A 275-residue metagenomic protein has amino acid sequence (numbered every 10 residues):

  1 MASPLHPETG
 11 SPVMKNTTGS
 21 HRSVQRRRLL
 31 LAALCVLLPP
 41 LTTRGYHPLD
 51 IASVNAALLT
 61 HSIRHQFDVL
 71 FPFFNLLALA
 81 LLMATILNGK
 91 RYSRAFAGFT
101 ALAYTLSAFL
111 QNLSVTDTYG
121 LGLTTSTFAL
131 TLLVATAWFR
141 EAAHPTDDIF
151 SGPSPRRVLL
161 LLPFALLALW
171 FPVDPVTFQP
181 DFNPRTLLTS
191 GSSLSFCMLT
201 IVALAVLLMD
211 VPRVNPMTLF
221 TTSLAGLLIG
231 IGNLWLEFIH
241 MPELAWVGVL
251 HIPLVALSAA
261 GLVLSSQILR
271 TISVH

Functional and structural regions predicted by a protein language model:
A2-G120: N-terminal topogenic module of multi-pass integral membrane proteins
P4-L5, L30-P39, D68-M83, T127-H144 (+2 more regions): Hydrophobic cores of alpha-helical transmembrane segments in multi-pass inner/ER membrane proteins, independent
K15-Q25, A143-D147, V263-H275: Membrane-interface capping segments at transmembrane-helix boundaries
R28-L41, G98-L110, S126-H144, G152-T177 (+2 more regions): Alpha-helical transmembrane segments of multi-pass integral membrane proteins
P39-L41, M198-H275: C-terminal transmembrane-bundle signature of multipass membrane proteins, characterized by strong activation on
Y46-P48, F109-T118, W170-F182, G232-E243: Juxtamembrane "helix-exit" motif on the non-cytosolic side of transmembrane helices
A56-L70, D181-M198: Short aromatic-rich membrane-water interface segments that cap or initiate transmembrane helices in multi-pass membrane
D117-F128, F150-P153, F182-G191, P242-P253: Non-cytosolic membrane-interface motifs at loop->transmembrane helix junctions
